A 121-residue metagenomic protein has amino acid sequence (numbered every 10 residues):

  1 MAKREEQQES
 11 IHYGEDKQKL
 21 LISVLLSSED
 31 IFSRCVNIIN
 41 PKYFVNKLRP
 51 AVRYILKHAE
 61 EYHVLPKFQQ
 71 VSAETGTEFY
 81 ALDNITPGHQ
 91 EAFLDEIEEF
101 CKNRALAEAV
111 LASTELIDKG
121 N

Functional and structural regions predicted by a protein language model:
M1-C101: Noncatalytic partner-interaction/assembly domains of nucleic-acid and motor enzyme complexes, especially the accessory
P87-Q90, L94, N103-N121: Amphipathic alpha-helical oligomerization/scaffolding segments
